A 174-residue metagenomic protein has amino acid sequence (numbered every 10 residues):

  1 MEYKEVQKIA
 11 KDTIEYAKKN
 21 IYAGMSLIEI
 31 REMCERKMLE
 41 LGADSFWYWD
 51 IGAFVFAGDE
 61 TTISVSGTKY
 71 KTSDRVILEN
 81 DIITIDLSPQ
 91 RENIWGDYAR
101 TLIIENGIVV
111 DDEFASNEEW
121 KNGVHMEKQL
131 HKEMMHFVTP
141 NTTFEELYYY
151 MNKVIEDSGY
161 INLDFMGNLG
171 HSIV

Functional and structural regions predicted by a protein language model:
M1-V174: Active-site neighborhoods and metal-handling regions in enzymes and metal-associated proteins
